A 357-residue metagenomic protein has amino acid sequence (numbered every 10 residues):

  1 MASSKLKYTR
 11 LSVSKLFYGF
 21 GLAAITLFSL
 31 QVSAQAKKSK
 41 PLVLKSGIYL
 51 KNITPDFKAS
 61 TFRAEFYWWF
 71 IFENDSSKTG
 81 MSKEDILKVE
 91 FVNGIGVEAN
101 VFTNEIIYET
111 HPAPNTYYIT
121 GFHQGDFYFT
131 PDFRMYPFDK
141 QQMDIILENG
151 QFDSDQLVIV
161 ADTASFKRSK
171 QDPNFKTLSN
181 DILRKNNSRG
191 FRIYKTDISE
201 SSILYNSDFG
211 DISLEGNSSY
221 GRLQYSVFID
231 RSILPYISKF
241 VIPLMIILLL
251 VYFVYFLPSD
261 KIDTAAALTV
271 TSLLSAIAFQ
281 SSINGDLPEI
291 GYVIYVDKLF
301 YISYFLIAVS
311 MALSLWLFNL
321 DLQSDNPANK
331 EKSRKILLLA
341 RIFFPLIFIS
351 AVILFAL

Functional and structural regions predicted by a protein language model:
M1-S14: N-terminal secretory signal peptides that target proteins for export/translocation
Y8, L16-Y18, S33: Low-complexity, intrinsically disordered segments with a bias for serine/threonine
Y18-L27: Bacterial N-terminal signal peptides
S29-Q31: N-terminal signal peptide c-region/cleavage motif recognized by signal peptidases
A34-S76, K83, Y292-L357: Intrinsically disordered, low-complexity peripheral segments of secretory-pathway and membrane proteins
Q35-F228: Soluble non-transmembrane domains of integral membrane proteins
Q224-F343: Channel- or pocket-lining gating/hinge segments that regulate access to a cavity or pore
